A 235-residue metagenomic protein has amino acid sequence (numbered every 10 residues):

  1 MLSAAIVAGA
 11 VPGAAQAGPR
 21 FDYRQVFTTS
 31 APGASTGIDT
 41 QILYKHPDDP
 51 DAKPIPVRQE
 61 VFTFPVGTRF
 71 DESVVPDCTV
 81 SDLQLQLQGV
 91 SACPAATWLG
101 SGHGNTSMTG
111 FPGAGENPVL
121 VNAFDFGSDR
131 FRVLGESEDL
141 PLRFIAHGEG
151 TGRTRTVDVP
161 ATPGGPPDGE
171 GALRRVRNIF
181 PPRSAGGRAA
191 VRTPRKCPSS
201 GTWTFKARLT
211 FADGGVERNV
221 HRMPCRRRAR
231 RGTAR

Functional and structural regions predicted by a protein language model:
M1-A5: Sec-dependent N-terminal signal peptides
I6-A15: C-terminal segment of classical bacterial N-terminal signal peptides
Q16-R235: Ser/Thr/Pro/Gly-rich, low-complexity intrinsically disordered stalk/linker tracts of secreted and surface-exposed
